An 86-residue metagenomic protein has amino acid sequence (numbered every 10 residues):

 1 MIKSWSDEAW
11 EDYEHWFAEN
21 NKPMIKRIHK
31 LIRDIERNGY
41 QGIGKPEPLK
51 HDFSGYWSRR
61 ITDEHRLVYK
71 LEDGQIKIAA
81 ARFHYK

Functional and structural regions predicted by a protein language model:
I2-S4, E8-K26, K30, I43 (+3 more regions): Enriched for short, Lys/Arg-rich terminal
